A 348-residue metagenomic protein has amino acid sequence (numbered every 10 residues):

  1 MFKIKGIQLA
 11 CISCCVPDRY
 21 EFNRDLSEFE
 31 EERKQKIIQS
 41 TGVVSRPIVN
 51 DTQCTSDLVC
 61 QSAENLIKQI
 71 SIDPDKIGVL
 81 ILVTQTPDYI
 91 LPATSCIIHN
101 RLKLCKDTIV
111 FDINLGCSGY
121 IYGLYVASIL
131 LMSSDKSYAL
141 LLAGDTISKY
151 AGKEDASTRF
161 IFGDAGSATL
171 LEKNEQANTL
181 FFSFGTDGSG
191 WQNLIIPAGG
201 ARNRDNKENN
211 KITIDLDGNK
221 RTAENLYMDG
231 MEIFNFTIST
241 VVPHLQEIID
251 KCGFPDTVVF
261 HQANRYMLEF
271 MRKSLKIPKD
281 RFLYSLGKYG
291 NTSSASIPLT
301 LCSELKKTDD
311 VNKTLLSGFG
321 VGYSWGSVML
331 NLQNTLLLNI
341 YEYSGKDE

Functional and structural regions predicted by a protein language model:
M1-D51, D155-N235, S239, N331-E348: Condensing-enzyme catalytic core mediating Claisen C-C bond formation in acyl metabolism
F2, S56, C60-A63, T86-P87 (+5 more regions): Claisen-condensing/thiolase-fold acyl-transfer catalytic domains that form or cleave C-C bonds in fatty acid
S13-C15, V83-Y89, L115-S118, A143-K149 (+3 more regions): Acidic, glycine-rich active-site loops and adjacent beta-strand->loop/helix elements that engage anionic groups
E31-I38, Y89-L104, L141-I147, K211-D217 (+1 more regions): Acidic-glycine-rich active-site phosphate/pyrophosphate-binding loop
V43-S45, K76-I81, N100-N114, S148-K153 (+1 more regions): Glycine/charged-rich beta-loop-alpha catalytic/anionic-binding loops adjacent to active sites
D75-V83, F254-H261: Short glycine-rich phosphate-binding loop at a beta-alpha junction
S134-A165: Flexible, glycine-rich active-site loops centered on histidine and acidic residues that chelate a metal or position
